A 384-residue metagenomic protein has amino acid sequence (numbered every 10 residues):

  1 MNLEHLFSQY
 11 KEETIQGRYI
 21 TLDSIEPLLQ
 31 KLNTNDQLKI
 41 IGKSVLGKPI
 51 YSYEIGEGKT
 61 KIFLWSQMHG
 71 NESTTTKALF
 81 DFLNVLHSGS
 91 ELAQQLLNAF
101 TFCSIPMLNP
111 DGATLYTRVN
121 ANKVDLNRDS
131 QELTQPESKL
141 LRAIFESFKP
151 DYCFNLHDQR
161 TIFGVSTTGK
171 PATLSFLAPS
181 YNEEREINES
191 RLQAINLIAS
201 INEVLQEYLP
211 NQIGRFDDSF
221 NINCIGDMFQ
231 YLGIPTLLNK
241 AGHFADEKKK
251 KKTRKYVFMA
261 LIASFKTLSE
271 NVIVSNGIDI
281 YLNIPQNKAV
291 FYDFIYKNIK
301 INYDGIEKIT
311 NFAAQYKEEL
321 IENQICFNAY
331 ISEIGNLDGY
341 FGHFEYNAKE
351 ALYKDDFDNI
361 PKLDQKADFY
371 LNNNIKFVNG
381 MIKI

Functional and structural regions predicted by a protein language model:
M1-D23, L177-I384: C-terminal accessory segments enriched in acidic
T34-G42, P210-F216: Short secondary-structure junctions
L46-E54: A short loop-to-beta-strand scaffold at the N-terminal edge of the catalytic core in hydrolase folds
G47, A113, C224-M228: Short beta-strand/turn micro-motifs at beta-sheet edges
E54-E57, L232: Active-site beta-strand termini and strand-to-loop segments that position acidic
K59-K61, S73-T76, D81-E203, E207 (+1 more regions): Active-site/substrate-binding loop(s) of hydrolase catalytic cores
F63-S66: Short hydrophobic beta-strand that contains or immediately precedes a catalytic carboxylate
